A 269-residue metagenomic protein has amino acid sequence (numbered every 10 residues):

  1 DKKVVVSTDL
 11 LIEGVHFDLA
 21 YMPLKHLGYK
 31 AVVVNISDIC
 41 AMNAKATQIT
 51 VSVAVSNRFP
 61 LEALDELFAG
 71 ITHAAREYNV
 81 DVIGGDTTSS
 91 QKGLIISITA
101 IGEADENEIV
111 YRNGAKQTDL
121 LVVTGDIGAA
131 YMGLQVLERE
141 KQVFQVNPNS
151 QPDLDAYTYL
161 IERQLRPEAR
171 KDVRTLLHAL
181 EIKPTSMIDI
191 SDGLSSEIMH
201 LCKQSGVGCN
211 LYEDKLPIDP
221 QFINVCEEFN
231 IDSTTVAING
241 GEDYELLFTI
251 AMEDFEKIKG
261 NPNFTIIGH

Functional and structural regions predicted by a protein language model:
D1-C40, L120: N-terminal glycine-rich phosphate/pyrophosphate-binding loops that anchor nucleotide-derived ligands and cofactors
L11, A46-E140, H269: Glycine-rich anion-binding loops of enzyme active sites
E13-Y21, A104, L154-L160, F229: Glycine/charged-rich beta-loop-alpha catalytic/anionic-binding loops adjacent to active sites
M22-K25, Y159-P167, T185-S186, S233-V236: Short pre-catalytic strand/loop immediately N-terminal to key active-site residues, enriched for Gly-Thr
L24-Q48, A69-E77, L176, L180 (+1 more regions): Small-aliphatic-rich amphipathic alpha-helix that forms the alpha element of a beta-alpha
R58-D81, S89-I96, I101, A179-H269: Glycine-/charge-enriched secondary-structure boundary and capping motifs
T99-Y111, Q117, A156-A179: Active-site glycine-rich loop that binds ribose-phosphate moieties when present
G133-S150, L154: Short, compositionally biased
